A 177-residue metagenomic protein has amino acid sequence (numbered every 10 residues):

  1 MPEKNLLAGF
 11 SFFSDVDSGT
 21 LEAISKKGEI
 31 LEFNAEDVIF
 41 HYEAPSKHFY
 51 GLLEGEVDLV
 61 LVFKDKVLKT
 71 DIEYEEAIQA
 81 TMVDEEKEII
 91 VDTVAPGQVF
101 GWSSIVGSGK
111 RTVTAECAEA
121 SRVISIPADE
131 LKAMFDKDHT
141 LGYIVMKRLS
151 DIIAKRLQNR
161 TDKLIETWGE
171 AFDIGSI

Functional and structural regions predicted by a protein language model:
M1-I177: Cytosolic regulatory regions built on CNB/CRP/Popeye-like sensor folds
